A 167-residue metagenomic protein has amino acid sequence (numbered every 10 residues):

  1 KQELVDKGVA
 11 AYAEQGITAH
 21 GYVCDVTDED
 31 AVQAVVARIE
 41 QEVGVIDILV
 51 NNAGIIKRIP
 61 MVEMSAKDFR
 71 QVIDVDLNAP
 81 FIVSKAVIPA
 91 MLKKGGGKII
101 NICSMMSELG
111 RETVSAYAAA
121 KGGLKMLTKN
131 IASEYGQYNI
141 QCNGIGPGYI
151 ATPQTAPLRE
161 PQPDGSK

Functional and structural regions predicted by a protein language model:
Q2, V23-A34, A66: The beta1-alpha1 cofactor-binding region of Rossmann-like NAD(H)/NADP(H)-dependent oxidoreductases
Y12-E14, Q137, Y149-K167: A glycine/serine/threonine-rich, flexible loop-to-helix segment that serves as the NAD(P) cofactor-binding "lid"
I59-V62, L109-S115, Q137-Y138: Active-site loop immediately N-terminal to the catalytic Tyr-X3-Lys motif of short-chain dehydrogenase/reductase
P60-M61, D68-I73: Substrate-binding pocket helix/loop in short-chain dehydrogenase/reductase
S84, A120, T128: Active-site helix of classical SDR
P89, S133-Q137: Alpha-helical segment proximal to the catalytic Tyr-Lys
S104: Residue(s) in the substrate-gating loop at a strand-loop-helix junction that position the organic substrate next
